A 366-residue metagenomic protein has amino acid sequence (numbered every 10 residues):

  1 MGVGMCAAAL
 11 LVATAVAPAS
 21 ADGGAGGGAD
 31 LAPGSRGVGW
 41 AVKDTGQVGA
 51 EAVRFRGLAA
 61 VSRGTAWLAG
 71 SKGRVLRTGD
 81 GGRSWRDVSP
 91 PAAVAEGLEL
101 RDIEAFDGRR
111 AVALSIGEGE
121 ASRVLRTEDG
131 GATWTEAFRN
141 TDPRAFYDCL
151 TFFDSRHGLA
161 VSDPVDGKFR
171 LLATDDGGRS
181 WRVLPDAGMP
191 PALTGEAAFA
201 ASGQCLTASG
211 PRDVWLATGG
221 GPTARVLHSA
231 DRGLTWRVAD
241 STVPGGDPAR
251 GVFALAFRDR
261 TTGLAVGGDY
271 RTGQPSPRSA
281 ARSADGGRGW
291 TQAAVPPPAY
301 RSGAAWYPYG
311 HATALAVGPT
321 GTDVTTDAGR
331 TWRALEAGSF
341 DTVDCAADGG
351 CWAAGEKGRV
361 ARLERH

Functional and structural regions predicted by a protein language model:
M1-D22: Secretory targeting and sorting signals
D22, G34-H366: Residue-level hotspots at or immediately adjacent to binding/recognition sites across diverse folds
G24-G27: Intrinsically disordered, low-complexity regions enriched in glycine and serine
